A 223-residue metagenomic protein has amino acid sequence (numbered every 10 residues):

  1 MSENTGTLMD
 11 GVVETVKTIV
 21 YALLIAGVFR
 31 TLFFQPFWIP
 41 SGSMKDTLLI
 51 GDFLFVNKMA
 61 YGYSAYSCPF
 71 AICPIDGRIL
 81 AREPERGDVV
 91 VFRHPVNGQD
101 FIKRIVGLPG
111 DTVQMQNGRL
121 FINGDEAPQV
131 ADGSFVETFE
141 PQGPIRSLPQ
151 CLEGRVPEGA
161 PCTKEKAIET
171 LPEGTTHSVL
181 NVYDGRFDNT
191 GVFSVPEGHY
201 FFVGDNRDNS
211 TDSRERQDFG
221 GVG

Functional and structural regions predicted by a protein language model:
S2-V13, L32-F33, F37-W38, S43-G223: Soluble "head" domains of membrane/secretory-pathway proteins
E14-F34: Hydrophobic membrane-insertion alpha-helices, especially the h-region of bacterial N-terminal signal peptides
